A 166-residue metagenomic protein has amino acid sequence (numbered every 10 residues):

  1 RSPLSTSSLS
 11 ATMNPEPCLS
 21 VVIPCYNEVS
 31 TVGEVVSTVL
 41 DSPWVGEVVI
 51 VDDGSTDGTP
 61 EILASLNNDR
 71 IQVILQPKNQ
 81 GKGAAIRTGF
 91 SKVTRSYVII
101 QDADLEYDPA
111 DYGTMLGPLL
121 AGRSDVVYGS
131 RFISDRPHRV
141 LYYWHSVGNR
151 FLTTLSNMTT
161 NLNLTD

Functional and structural regions predicted by a protein language model:
S2-S10: Low-acidity, Ser/Thr- and Arg-rich intrinsically disordered low-complexity segments
I23, V36, V45-S55, I74-Q76: Short beta-strand/loop segment that forms part of the nucleotide-sugar
E28-D41: Short, well-formed alpha-helical segments that are part of the catalytic scaffolds of diverse glycosyltransferases
E28-T31, S55, K82: Donor nucleotide-sugar binding loop of glycosyltransferases
G46-V49, P60-K92: Conserved donor nucleotide-binding strand/loop of the catalytic core
D52-E61, L105: A conserved acidic beta->alpha catalytic loop
K78-K92, Y97, P109-D166: Acceptor/aglycone-binding surface of glycosyltransferases and processive sugar-polymer synthases
